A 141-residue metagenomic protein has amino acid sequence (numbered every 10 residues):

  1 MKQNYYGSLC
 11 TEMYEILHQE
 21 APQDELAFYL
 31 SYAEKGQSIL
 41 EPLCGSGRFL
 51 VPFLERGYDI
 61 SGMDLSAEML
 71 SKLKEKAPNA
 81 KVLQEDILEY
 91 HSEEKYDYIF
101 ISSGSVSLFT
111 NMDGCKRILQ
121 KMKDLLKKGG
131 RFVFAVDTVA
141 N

Functional and structural regions predicted by a protein language model:
M1-K35: Conserved class I S-adenosyl-L-methionine
G36-G45: Conserved class I S-adenosyl-L-methionine
G47-E89: Class I SAM-dependent methyltransferase SAM/SAH-binding core
H91-Y98: A short acidic, Gly/Pro-enriched loop at the edge of an enzyme's catalytic core that lines a small-molecule cofactor
F100-S102: A conserved beta-strand element that flanks and buttresses the S-adenosyl-L-methionine
K116-K128: A short glycine-rich, Lys/Arg-flanked "PGG" loop and its adjoining helix->strand segment in the class I
G129-V136: Conserved beta-strand signature within the Rossmann-like core of class I S-adenosyl-L-methionine
D137-N141: Short "lid" loop at the C-terminus of a central beta-strand within the Rossmann-like core of SAM-dependent
